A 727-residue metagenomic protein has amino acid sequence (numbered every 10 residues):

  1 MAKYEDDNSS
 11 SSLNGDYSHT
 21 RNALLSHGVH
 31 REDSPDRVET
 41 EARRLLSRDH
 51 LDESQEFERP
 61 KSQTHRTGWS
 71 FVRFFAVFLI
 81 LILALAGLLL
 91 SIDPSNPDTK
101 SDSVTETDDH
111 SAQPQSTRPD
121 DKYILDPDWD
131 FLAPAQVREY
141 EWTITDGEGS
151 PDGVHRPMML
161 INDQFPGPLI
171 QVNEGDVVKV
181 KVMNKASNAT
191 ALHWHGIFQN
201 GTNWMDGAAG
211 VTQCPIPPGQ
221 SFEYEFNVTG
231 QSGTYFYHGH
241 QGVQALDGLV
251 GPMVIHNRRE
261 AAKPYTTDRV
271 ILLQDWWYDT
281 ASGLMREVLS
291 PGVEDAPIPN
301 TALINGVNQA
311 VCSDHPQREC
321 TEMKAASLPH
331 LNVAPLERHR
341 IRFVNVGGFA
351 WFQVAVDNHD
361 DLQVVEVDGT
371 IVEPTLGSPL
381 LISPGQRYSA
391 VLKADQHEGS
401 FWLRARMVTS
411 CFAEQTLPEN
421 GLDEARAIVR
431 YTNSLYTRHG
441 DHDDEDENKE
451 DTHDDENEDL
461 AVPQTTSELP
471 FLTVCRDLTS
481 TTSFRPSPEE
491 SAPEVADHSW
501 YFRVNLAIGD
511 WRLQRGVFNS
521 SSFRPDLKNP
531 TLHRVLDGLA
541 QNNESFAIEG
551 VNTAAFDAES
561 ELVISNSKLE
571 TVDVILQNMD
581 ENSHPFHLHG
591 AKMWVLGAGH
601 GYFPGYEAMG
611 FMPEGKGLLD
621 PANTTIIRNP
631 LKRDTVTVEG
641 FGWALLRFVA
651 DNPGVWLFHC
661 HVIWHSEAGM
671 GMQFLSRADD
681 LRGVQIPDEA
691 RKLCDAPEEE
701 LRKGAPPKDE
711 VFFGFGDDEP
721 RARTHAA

Functional and structural regions predicted by a protein language model:
M1-T64: Intrinsically disordered, low-complexity terminal tails of fungal membrane proteins
D52, E56-F131, L249-L284, T375-D573 (+6 more regions): Extended terminal and domain-junction accessory segments
T67-F75, E139-H256, E260-A262, A350-L380 (+5 more regions): Histidine- and aromatic-enriched segments that form or immediately flank copper-ligand environments
I124-S150, D279-G306, V535-L536, A540-N542: A eukaryote-biased signal for short, well-structured alpha-helical docking elements
T267-E337, V344-G347, A507, G516: Acidic-aromatic/histidine active-site loop/patch
T321-A326, H330-R342, V346-H397: A compositional/structural signature marking long, glycine- and acidic/polar-rich segments with frequent tryptophans
